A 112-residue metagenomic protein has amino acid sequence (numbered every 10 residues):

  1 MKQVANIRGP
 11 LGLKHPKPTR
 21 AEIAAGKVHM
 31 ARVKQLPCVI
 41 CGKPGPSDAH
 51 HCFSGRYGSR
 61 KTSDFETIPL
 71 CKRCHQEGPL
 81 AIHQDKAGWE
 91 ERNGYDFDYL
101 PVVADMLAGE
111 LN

Functional and structural regions predicted by a protein language model:
M1, D48-A49, R73, A81: Intrinsically disordered, low-complexity regions enriched for glutamine and histidine
M1-M30, Q35-P37, G42-P46, Q76 (+1 more regions): A boundary/linker detector
V33, H51, C71: Divalent metal-coordination and catalytic microenvironments
P37, D48, T67-L70: The −1 position to Zn-ligating cysteines in a subset of zinc-ribbon hairpins
P46-G58: Short recognition patches in nucleic-acid-associated and regulatory proteins
G58-E66, Q76-N112: Polybasic, low-complexity binding patches
